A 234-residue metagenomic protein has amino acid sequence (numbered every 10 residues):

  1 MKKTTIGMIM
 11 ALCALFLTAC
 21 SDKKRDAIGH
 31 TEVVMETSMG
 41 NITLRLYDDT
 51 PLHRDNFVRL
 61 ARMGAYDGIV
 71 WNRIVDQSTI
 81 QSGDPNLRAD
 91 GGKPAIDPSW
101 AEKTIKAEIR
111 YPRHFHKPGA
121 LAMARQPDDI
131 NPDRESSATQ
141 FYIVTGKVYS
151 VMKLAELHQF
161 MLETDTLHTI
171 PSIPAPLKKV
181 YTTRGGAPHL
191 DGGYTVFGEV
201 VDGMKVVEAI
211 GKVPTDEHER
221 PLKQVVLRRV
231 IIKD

Functional and structural regions predicted by a protein language model:
M1-T5: Positively charged n-region of N-terminal signal peptides that target proteins for export
G7-F16: Bacterial N-terminal signal peptides
C20-D234: Cyclophilin-like peptidyl-prolyl cis-trans isomerases
